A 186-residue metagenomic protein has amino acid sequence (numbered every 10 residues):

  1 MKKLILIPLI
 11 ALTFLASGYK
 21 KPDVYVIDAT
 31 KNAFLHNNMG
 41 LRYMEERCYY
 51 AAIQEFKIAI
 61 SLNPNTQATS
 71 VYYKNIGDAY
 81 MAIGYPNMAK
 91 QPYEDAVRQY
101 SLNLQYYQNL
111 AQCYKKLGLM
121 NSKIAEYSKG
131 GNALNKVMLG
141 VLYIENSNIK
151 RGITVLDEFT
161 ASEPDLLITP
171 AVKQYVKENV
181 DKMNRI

Functional and structural regions predicted by a protein language model:
K21, A133, M138-I186: Terminal, low-structured helical/coil segments at or just beyond the last alpha-helical repeat
Y25, A59, D95-A96, A125-G130 (+1 more regions): Canonical positions in the second alpha-helix
T30, P64-Q67, S101, G130 (+1 more regions): Short coil turns that delineate tetratricopeptide repeat
L35, T69-Y72, Y106, N135 (+1 more regions): TPR alpha-solenoid repeat register
N38, N75, N109, M138 (+1 more regions): Canonical tetratricopeptide repeat
E45-E46, A79-A82, K116-L117, E145 (+1 more regions): Register position in tetratricopeptide repeats
